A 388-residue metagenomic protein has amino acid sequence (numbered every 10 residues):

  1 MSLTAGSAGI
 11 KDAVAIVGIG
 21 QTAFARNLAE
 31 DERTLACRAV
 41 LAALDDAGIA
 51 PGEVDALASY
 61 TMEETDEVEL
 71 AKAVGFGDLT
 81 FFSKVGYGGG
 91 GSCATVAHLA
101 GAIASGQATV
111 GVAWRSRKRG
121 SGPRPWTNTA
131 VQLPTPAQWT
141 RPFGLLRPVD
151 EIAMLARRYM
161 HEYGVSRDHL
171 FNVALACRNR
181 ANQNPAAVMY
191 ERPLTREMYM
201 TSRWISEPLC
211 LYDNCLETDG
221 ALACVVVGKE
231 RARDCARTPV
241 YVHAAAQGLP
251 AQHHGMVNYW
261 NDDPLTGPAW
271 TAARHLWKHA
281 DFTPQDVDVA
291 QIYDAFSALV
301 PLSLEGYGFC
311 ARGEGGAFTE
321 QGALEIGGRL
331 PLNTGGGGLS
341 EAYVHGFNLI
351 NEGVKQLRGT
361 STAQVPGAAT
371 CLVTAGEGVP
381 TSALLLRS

Functional and structural regions predicted by a protein language model:
M1-E30, F171-N172, W204-T271, H275 (+6 more regions): Condensing-enzyme catalytic core mediating Claisen C-C bond formation in acyl metabolism
M1-G90, H98, L155, Y159-S166 (+6 more regions): Conserved active-site "lid/cap" helical segment
A8-I10, Y60-W114, K118-E151, Y190-L216 (+3 more regions): Conserved catalytic cysteine-centered active-site region of acyl-thioester-dependent Claisen-condensing enzymes
L28-A29, G122-T127, N182-A186, H253-G255 (+2 more regions): Short acidic, glycine/serine/threonine-rich loops at helix termini
P51-Y60, F81-S83, G111-S116, D168-A176 (+5 more regions): Beta-strand segments within the central parallel beta-sheet cores of soluble alpha/beta enzyme folds
E64-A73, Q252-N258, D294-A317, P380-R387: Short glycine/threonine-rich loop-to-helix capping motif typified by GTGT followed within a few residues by an Asp-Pro
Y87-R117, V149-Q183, C224-E230, S340-S361: Active-site-proximal alpha-helical scaffold in enzymes
D262-S297, G306, G338-A342: Extended C-terminal subregions enriched in glycine
